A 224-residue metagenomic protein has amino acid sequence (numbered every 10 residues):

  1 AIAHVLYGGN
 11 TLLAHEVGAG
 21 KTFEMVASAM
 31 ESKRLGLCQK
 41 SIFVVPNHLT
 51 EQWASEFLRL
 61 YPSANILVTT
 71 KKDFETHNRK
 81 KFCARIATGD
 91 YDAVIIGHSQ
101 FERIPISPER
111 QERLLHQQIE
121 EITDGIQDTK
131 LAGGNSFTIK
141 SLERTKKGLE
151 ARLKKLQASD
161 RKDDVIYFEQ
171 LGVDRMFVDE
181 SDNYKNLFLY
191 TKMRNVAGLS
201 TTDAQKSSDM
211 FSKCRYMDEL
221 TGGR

Functional and structural regions predicted by a protein language model:
A1-A14, Y184, M193, A197: Conserved pre-motif I regulatory segment
Y7-L13, Q39, D92, G223-R224: Pre-Walker A (Motif I) flank of P-loop NTPase domains
A19-C214, D218: SF2 helicase/translocase NTPase motor core, specifically the RecA-like lobe 1 inter-motif segment between Walker
